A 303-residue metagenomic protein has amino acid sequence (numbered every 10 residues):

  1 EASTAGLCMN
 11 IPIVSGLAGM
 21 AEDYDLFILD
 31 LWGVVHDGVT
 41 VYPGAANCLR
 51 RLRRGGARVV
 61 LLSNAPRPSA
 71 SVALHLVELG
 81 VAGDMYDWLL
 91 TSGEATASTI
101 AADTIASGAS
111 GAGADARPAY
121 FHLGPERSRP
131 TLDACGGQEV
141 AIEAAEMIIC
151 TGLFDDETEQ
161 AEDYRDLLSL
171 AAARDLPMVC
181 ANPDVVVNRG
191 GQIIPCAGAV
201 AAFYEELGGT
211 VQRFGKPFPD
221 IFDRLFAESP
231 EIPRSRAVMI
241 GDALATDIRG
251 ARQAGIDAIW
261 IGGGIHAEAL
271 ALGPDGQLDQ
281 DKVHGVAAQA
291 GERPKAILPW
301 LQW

Functional and structural regions predicted by a protein language model:
E1-A5: Acidic, Ala/Val/Gly-enriched low-complexity intrinsically disordered segments
G6-L31, H36-G55, L62-L90, E94-W303: Asp-based, Mg2+/Mn2+-dependent phosphohydrolase catalytic module
